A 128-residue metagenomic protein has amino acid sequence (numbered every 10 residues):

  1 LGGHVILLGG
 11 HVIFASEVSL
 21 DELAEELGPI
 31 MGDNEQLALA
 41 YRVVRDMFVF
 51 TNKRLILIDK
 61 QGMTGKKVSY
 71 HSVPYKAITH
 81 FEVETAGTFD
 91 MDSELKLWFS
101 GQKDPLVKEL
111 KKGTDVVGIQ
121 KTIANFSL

Functional and structural regions predicted by a protein language model:
H4-K67: N-terminal recruitment modules of adaptor/scaffold proteins
L7-E26, M63-L128: Acidic, Ser/Thr- and proline-rich intrinsically disordered linker/docking segments of eukaryotic scaffolds
